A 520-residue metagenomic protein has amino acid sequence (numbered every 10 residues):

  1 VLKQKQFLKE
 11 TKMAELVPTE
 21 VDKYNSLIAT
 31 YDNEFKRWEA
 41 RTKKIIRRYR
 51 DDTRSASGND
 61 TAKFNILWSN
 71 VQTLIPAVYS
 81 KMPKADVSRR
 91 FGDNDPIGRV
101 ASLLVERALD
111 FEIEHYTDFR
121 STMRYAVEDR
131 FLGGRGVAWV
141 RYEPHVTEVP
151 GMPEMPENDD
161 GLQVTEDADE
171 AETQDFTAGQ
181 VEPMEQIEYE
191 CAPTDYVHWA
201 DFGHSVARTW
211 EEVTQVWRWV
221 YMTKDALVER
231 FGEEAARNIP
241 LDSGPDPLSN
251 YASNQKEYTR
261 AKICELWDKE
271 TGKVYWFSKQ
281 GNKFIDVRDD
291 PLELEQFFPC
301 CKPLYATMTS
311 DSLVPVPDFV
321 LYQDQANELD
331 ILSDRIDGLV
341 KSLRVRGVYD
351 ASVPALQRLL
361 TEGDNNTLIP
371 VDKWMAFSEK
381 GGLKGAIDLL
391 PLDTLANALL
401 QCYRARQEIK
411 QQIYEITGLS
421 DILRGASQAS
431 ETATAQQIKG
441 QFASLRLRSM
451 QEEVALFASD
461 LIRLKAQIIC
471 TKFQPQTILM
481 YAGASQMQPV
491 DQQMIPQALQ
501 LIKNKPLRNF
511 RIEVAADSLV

Functional and structural regions predicted by a protein language model:
V1-K283, D289, E362, T394 (+4 more regions): Extended, helix-rich architectural segments
L16, A56, N65, P83-F91 (+10 more regions): A generic structural signal for ordered alpha-helices
Y49, V127, H145, P156 (+5 more regions): Residue-level signal for alpha-helical context at structural boundaries
I97-E148, S312-D350, T394-L423, S427 (+1 more regions): Long, contiguous amphipathic alpha-helices that act as assembly "spine/axial" helices in icosahedral shell and virion
R135, A355, L359, K439-G440 (+1 more regions): Alpha-helix boundary/capping detector
P144, M152, T434-V520: Extended amphipathic alpha-helical segments with heptad-repeat/coiled-coil character used for oligomerization, fusion
S253-A433: Extended, charged amphipathic alpha-helical segments
